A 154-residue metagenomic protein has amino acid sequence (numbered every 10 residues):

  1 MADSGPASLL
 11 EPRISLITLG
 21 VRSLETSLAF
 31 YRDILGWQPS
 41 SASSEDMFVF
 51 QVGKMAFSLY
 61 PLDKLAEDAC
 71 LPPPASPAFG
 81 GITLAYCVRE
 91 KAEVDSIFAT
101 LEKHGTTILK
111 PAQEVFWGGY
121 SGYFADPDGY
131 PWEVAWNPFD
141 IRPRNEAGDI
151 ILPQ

Functional and structural regions predicted by a protein language model:
M1-T26, G81-Y86, N137-Q154: N-terminal beta-strand motif that seeds the catalytic metal site of vicinal oxygen chelate
T18-A66: Core segments of cupin and vicinal oxygen chelate
V21-E25, T83-P127: Vicinal oxygen chelate
E45-D46, E114-F116, P138, P143: Conserved beta-strand edge residues that scaffold enzyme active sites
Y60-D63, Y123, V134-I141: Short beta->alpha transition motifs characteristic of CBS
L65-P72, I141-R144: A short, acidic/glycine-rich surface segment
D68-V88: Helix-adjacent hinge/juxtasegments
